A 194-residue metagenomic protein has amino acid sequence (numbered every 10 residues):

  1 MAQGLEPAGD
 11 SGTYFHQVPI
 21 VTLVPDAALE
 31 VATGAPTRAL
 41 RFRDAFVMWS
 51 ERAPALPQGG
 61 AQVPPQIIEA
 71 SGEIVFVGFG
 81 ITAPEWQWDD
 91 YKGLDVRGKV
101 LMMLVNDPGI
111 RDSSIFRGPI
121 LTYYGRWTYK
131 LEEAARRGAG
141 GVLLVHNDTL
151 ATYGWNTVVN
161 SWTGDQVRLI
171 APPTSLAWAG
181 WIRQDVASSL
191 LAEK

Functional and structural regions predicted by a protein language model:
M1-R52, R117, L131, A139 (+4 more regions): Protein/peptide-recognition domains central to ubiquitin and immune signaling
M1-S114: Noncatalytic luminal/extracellular "stalk/propeptide" segments of secretory-pathway proteins
A70, R137, T174-A177: Short, solvent-exposed loop/turn segments at the edges of secondary structure
Q87, R126-W127: Amphipathic coiled-coil/heptad-repeat helices and related helical stalk/stem segments that mediate oligomerization
S113-L121, W127: Proteins synthesized as precursors that undergo proteolytic processing into mature forms
I170-A171: Short hydrophobic/aromatic segments of transmembrane alpha-helices and their interfaces
